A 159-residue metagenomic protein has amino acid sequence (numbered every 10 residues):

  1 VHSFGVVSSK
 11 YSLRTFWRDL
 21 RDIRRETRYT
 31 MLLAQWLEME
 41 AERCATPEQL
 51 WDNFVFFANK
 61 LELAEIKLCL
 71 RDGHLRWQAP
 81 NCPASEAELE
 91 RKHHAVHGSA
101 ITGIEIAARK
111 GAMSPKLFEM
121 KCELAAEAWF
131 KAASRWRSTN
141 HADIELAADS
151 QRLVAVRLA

Functional and structural regions predicted by a protein language model:
V1-Q35, M39: Membrane-interfacial segments at transmembrane helix termini in multi-pass membrane proteins
W36-A159: Structured cytosolic domains appended to multi-pass membrane proteins
